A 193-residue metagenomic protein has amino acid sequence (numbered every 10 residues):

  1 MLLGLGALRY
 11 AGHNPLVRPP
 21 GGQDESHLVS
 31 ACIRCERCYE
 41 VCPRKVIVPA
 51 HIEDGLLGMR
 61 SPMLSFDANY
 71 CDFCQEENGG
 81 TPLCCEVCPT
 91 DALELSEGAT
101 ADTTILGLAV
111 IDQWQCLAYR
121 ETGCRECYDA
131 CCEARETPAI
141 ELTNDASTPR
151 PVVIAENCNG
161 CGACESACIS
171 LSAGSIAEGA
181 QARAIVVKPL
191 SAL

Functional and structural regions predicted by a protein language model:
M1-L193: Non-ligating segments of multi-cofactor redox enzymes
